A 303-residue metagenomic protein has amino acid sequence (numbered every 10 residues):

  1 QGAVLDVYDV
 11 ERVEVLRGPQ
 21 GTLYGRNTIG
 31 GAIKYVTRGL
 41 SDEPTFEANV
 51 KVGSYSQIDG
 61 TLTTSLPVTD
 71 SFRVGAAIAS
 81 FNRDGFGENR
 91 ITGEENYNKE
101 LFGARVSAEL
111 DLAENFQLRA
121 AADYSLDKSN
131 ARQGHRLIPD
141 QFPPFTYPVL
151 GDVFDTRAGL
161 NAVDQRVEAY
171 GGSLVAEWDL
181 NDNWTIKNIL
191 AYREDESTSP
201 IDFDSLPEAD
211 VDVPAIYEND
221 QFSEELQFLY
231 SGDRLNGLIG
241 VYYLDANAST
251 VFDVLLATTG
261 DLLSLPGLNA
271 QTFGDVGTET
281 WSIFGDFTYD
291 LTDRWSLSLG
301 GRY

Functional and structural regions predicted by a protein language model:
Q1-R17: Short acidic/polar hinge/loop motifs at secondary-structure boundaries that mediate gating or recognition
V7-E11, T22-N89, E94-A104, L112-F116 (+3 more regions): Outer-membrane beta-barrel translocator/receptor signature
R12, A32, E47-N49, D59-T61 (+7 more regions): Membrane-embedded beta-strand positions in outer-membrane beta-barrel channels/transporters
V15-L16, P44-E47, F86-T92, D152-L160 (+2 more regions): Extracytoplasmic loops and strand-loop junctions of Gram-negative outer membrane beta-barrel proteins
R17, T37-G39, Y230: Flexible glycine-/small-residue-rich
A48-V52, A76-N82, A120-Y124, L190-Y192 (+2 more regions): Transmembrane beta-barrel strands of outer-membrane/channel proteins
S71, G93, K99-L238, L244-N247: Outer-membrane beta-barrel domain signature, strongest for Gram-negative TonB-dependent receptors and also present
R90-N96, A108, Y243-Y303: Signature of Gram-negative outer-membrane beta-barrel scaffolds
